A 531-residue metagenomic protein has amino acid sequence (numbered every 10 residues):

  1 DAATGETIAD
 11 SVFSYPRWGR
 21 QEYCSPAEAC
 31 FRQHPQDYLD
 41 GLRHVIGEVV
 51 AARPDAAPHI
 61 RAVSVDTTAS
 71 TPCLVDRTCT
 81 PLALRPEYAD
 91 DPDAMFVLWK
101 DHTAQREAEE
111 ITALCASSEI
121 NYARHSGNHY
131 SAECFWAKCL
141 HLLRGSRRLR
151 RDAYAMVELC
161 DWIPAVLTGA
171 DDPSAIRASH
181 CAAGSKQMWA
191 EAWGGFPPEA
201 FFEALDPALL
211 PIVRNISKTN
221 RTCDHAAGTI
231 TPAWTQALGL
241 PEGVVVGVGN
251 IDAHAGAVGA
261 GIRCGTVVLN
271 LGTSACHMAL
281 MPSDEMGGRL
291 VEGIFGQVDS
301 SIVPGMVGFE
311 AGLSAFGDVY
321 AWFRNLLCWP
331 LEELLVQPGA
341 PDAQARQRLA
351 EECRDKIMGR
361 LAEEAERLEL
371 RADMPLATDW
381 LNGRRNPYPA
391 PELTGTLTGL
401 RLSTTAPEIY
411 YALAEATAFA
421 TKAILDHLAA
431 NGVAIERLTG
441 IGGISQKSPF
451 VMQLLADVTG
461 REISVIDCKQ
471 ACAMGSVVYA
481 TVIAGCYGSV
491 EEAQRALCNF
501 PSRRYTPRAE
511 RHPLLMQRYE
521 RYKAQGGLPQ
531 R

Functional and structural regions predicted by a protein language model:
D1-L84, P211, Q236, L240-V245 (+3 more regions): N-terminal glycine/serine-rich phosphate-binding loop of ATP-dependent small-molecule kinases, especially carbohydrate
A29, G47, A51-V97, H125-E133 (+4 more regions): Short beta-strand-loop/turn "lid" adjacent to the catalytic site in phosphate-handling enzymes
A94-S146, R150, Q187-A200, V298-E352 (+1 more regions): Glycine-rich phosphate-binding loop plus the immediately following alpha-helix
E109, A255-G259, L313-G317, A321-R324 (+6 more regions): Glycine-rich phosphate-binding/hydrolytic loop that grips phosphoryl groups
T112-N250, L334, T378-N382, Y410 (+1 more regions): Gly/Ser/Thr-rich active-site cleft segment
E133, A311, V319-A321, L326-Q347 (+1 more regions): Acidic, glycine/GT-rich loop-and beta-edge segments that sit at the periphery of enzyme/chaperone cores
C134, M188-P304, A315, L327 (+3 more regions): ATP-dependent carbohydrate kinase catalytic cores
E366-V465: Activation-segment/catalytic-loop signature of the eukaryotic protein kinase fold
